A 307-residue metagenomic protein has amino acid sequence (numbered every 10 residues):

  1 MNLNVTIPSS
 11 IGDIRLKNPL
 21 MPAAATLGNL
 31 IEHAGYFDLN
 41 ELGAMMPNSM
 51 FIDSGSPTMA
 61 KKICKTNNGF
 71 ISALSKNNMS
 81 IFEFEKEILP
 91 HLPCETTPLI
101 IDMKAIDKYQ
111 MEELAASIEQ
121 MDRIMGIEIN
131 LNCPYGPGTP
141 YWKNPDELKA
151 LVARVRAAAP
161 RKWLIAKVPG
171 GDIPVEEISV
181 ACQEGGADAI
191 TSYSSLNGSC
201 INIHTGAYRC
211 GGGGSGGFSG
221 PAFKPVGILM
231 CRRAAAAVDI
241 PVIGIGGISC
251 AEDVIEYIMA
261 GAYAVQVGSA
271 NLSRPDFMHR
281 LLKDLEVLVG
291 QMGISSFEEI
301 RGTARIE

Functional and structural regions predicted by a protein language model:
M1, F218-V238, S249-E307: Alpha/beta catalytic cores of nucleotide-metabolism and tRNA/nucleoside-modifying enzymes
M1-L99, A105-I106: N-terminal capping/small domains of soluble enzymes
L20-A23, G43-P47, L99-M103, I127-I129 (+5 more regions): Hydrophobic faces of well-ordered beta-strands that scaffold small-molecule active sites in alpha/beta enzyme cores
L27, D102-I106, V168-P174, K224 (+1 more regions): Glycine-rich beta-to-alpha transition loops that act as phosphate-gripper elements at the mouths of alpha/beta enzyme
I31-Y36, M111-I118, D172-G185, R233-V238 (+1 more regions): Catalytic cores of alpha/beta
P47-I52, N130-Y135, A189-S199, G247-I248 (+1 more regions): Glycine-rich phosphate-binding active-site loops on the catalytic face of alpha/beta enzymes
F70, L131-D146, I178-A236, I240: Glycine/Thr-rich beta-alpha phosphate-binding loop at enzyme active sites
N78-T96, P145-A166, C210-V242, L281-F297: Alpha-helix-loop-beta-strand connector modules within alpha/beta enzyme cores
